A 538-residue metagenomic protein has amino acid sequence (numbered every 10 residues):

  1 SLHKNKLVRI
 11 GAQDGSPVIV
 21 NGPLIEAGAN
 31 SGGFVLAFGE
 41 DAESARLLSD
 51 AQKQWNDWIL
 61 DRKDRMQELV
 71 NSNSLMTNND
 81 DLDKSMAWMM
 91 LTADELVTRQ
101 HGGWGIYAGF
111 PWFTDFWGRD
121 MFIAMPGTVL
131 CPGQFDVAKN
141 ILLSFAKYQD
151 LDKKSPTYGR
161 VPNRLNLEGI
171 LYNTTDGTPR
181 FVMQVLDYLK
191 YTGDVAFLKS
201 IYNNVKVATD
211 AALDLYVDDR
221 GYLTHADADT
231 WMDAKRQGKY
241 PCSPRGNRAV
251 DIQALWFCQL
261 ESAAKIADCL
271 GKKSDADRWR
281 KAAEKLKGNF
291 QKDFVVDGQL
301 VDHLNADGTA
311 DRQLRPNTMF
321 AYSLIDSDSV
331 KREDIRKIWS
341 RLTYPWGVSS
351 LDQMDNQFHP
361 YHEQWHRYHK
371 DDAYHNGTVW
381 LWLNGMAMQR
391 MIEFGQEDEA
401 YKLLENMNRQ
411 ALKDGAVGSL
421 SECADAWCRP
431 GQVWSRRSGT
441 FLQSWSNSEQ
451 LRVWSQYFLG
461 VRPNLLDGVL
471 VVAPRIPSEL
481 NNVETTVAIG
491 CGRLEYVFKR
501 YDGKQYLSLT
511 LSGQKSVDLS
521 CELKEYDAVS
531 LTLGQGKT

Functional and structural regions predicted by a protein language model:
S1-T114, V195-F197, K206-L213, A267-K281 (+1 more regions): Acidic/polar, glycine-enriched structural segments that form the non-catalytic walls/loops of the carbohydrate-binding
L2, G28, T175, R315-P316 (+1 more regions): A short, structural micro-pattern
F34, L91, P179, M183 (+3 more regions): Generic structural signal for well-ordered, non-membrane alpha-helices
F38-A42, S72-F116, N140-N173, D214-A249 (+6 more regions): Extended glycan-interaction surfaces of carbohydrate-active proteins
L47-R62, D81-W88, G133-K147, D194-D214 (+6 more regions): Extended, well-ordered alpha-helical scaffold segments
A51-Q54, T114-H225, A249-F257, D311 (+4 more regions): Aromatic-rich carbohydrate-recognition surfaces in CAZymes
L60-N78, Y240, V453, Y457-D467: An extended acidic
I338-T343, M354-Q357, A373, M386-T538: Non-catalytic C-terminal accessory modules of carbohydrate-active enzymes
